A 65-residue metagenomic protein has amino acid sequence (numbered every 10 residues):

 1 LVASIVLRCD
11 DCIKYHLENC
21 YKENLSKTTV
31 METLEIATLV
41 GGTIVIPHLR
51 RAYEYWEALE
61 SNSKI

Functional and structural regions predicted by a protein language model:
L1-I65: Hydrophobic alpha-helical segments
